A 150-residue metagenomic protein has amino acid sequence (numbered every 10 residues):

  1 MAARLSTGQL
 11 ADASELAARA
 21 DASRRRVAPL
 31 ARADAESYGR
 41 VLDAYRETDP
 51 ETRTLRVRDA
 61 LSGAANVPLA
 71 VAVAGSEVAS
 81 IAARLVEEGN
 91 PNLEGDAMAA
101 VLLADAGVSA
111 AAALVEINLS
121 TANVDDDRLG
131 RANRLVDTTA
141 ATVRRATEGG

Functional and structural regions predicted by a protein language model:
M1-D105, S109-S120, V124-G150: N-terminal glycine-/lysine-enriched basic segments
